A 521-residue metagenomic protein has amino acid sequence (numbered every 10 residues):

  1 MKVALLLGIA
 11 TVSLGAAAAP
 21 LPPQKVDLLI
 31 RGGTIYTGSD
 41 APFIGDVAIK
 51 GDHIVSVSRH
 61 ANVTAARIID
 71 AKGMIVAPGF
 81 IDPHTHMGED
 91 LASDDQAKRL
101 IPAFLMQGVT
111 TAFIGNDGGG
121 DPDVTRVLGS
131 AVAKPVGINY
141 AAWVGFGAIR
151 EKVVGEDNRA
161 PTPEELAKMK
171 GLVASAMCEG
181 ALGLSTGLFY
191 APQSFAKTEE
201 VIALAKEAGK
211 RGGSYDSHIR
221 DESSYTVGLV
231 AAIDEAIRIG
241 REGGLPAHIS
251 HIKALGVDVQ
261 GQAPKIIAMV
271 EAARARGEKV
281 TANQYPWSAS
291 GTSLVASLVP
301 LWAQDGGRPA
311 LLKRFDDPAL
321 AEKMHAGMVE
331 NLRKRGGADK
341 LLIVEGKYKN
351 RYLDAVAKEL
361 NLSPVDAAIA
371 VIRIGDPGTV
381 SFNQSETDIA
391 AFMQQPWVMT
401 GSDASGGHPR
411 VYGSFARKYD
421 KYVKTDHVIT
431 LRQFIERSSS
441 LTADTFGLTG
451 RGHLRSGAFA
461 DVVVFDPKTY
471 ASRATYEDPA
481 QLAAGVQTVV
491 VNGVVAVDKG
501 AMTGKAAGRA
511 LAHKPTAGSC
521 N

Functional and structural regions predicted by a protein language model:
A4-G15: Bacterial N-terminal signal peptides
P20-L28, I35-G79: Histidine-rich, glycine-flanked metal-binding segment
G33, D52, G73, H84 (+12 more regions): Divalent metal-coordination and catalytic microenvironments
I35-D46, D354, T379-I389, T430-Q433 (+1 more regions): Acidic, glycine-enriched loop/beta-strand segments at the rims of small-molecule binding/catalytic pockets
A71-V76, F80-T186, A205, G209-S214 (+2 more regions): Divalent-metal coordination cores built from histidine and acidic residues
W143-V144, K152, E156-P163, A167-A191 (+4 more regions): Active-site neighborhoods of metal-dependent hydrolases
S175, A181-E235: Divalent metal-binding pocket/active-site signature
G306, R314-D317, A391-W397, D403 (+2 more regions): C-terminal cap of metal-dependent C-N hydrolases
